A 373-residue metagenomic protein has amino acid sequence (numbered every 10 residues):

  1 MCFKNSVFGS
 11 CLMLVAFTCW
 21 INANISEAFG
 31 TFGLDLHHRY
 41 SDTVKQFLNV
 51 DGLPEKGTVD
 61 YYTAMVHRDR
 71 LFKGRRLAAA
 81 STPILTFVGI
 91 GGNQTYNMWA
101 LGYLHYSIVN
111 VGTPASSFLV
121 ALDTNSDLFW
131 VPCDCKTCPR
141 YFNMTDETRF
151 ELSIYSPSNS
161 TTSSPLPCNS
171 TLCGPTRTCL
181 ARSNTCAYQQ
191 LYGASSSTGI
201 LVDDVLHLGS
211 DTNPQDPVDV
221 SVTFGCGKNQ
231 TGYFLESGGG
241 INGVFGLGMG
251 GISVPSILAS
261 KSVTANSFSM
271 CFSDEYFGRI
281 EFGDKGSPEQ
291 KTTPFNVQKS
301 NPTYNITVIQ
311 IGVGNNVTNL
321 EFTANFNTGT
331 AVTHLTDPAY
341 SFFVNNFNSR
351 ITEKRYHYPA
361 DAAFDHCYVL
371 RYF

Functional and structural regions predicted by a protein language model:
C2-S116, Y188-I200, G232-Y233, P288-E321 (+1 more regions): Pepsin-like aspartyl protease folds
F72, I84-V222, K228-Q230, L235: Signature of the N-terminal lobe/flap region of pepsin-like aspartyl proteases
V109, V120-D123, L206, F224 (+5 more regions): Structural signal for hydrophobic/aromatic residues that build the beta-strand cores of folded beta-sheet domains
V120-W130, N315-S349: Active-site beta-strand/loop microenvironment that shapes enzyme catalytic pockets
S126-F129, K136, T231, I252 (+2 more regions): Solvent-exposed loop/turn segments at secondary-structure junctions within structured extracellular/periplasmic domains
T137-L166, S262-N266, Q290-Q298, F342-A362: Cytochrome P450 catalytic domain signature, combining two hallmark sequence patches
S170-T176, L235-L247, N301-I311: Short, surface-exposed secondary-structure junctions/capping segments
Y188-S287, K291-V297: Glycine-rich flap/beta-hairpin and adjacent strands of clan AA aspartyl proteases
